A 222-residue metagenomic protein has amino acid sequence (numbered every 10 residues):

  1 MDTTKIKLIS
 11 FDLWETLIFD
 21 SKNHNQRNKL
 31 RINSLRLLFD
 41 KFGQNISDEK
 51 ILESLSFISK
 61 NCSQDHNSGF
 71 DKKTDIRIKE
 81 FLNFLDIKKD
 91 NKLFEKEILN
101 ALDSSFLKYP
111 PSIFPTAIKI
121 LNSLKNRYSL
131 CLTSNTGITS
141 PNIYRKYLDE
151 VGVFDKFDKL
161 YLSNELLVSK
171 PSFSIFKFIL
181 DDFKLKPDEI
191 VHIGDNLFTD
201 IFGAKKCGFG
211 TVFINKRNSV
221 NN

Functional and structural regions predicted by a protein language model:
M1-I9, F19-S21, Q26, F42-E49 (+3 more regions): Asp-based, Mg2+/Mn2+-dependent phosphohydrolase catalytic module
T3-P115, K119: N-terminal helical cap/lid subdomain that shapes the substrate entry/recognition surface in HAD-like hydrolases
L102-S105, Y109, Y128, S163 (+1 more regions): Conserved acidic, metal-coordinating active-site core of Asp-based, Mg2+-dependent phosphoryl-transfer enzymes
S112, R127, T139: Residue-level signal for short amphipathic helical patches enriched in basic/charged and nearby hydrophobic residues
R127-Y128, G208: Glycine-centered short loops/turns at secondary-structure junctions
